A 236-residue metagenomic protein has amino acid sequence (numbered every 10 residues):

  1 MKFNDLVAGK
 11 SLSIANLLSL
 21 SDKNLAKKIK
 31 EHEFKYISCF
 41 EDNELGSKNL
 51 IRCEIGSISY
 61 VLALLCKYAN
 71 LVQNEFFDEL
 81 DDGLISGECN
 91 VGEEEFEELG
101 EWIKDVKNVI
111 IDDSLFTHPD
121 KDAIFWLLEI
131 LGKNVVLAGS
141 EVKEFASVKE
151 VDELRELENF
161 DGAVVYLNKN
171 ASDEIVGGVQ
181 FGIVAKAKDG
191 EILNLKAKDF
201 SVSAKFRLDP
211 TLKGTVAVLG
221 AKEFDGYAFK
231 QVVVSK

Functional and structural regions predicted by a protein language model:
M1-G46, T117-K236: A cross-kingdom feature strongest in bacterial/archaeal respiratory oxidoreductases
E44-D105: Long, well-ordered, tryptophan-enriched scaffold segments
D105-V106, N134: Structured helix-beta-strand junction loops
D112-D113: Extended, domain-scale alpha-helical bundle/helix-rich regions
